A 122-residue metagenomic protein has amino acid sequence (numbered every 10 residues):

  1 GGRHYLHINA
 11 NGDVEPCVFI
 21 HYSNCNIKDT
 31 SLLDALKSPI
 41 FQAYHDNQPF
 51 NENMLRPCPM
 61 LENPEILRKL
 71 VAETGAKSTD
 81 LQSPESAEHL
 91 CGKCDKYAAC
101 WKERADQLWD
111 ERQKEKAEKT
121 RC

Functional and structural regions predicted by a protein language model:
G1-P16, L61-I66: A C-terminal junction/extension of Radical SAM enzymes
F19-C122: Flexible mid-to-C-terminal extensions adjoining Fe-S/redox cofactors in radical SAM and related proteins
